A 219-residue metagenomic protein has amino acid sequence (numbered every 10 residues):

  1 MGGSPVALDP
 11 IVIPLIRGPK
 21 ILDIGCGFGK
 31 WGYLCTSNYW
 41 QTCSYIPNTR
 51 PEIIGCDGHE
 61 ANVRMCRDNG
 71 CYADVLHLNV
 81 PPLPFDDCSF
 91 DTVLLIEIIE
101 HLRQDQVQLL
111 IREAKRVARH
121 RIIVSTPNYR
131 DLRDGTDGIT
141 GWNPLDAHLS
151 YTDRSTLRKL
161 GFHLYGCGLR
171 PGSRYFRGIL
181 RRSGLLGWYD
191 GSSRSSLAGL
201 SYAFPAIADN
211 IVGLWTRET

Functional and structural regions predicted by a protein language model:
M1-L15: Conserved class I S-adenosyl-L-methionine
G2-V6, K30, L34, G58-A61 (+2 more regions): S-adenosyl-L-methionine-dependent methyltransferase catalytic module, highlighting the catalytic core
I13, P19-D134, G213: Conserved SAM-binding loop
